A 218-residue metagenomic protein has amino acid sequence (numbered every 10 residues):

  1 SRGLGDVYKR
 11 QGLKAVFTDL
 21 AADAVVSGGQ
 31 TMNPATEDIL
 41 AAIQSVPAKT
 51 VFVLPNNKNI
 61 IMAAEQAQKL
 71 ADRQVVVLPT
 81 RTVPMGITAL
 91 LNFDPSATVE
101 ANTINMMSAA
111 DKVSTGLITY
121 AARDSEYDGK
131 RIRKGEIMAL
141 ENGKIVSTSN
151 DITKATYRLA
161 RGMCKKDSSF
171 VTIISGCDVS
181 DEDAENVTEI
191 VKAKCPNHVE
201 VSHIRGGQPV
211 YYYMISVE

Functional and structural regions predicted by a protein language model:
S1-R2, L13-V26, K134-I145: Gly-rich Lys/Arg/Thr-decorated short loops/hinges at beta-loop-alpha junctions or inter-strand turns that position
G3-Y8: Short, small-residue-biased leader/transition segments that mark boundaries at the very start of proteins
K9-M106, V210: Conserved structured catalytic cores and adjacent interaction surfaces of nucleotide-binding/hydrolyzing enzymes
L54, Y120, K166-S175, C195-G206: Flexible, glycine/charged-enriched surface loops at secondary-structure junctions
A71, V83-A160: Internal, active-site/partner-interface "lid" segment
A71-V75, V191-V201: Structural alpha-beta junctions
R131-T153, R161, K165-I190, M214-E218: Glycine-rich phosphate/diphosphate-binding loops and the adjacent beta-loop-alpha structural elements that coordinate
S202-E218: C-terminal edge-of-domain segments
